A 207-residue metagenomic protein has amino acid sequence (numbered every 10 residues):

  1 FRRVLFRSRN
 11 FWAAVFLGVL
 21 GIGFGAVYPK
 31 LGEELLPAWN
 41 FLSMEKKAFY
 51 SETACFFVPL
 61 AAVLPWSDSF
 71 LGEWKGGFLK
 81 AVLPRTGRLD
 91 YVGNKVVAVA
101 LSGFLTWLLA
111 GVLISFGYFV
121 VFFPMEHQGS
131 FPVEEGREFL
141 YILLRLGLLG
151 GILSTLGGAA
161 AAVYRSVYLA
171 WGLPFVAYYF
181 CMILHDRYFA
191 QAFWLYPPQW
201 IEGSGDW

Functional and structural regions predicted by a protein language model:
V4-L5: Short, small-residue-biased leader/transition segments that mark boundaries at the very start of proteins
R9-N10, G87-L89, S166-W171: Membrane-helix interface segments
A14-G21, V167-C181, L195-Q199: Central hydrophobic cores of alpha-helical transmembrane segments in multi-pass integral membrane proteins
V19-D68, G93-V163, W200-W207: Secretory targeting signals
S67-L101: Helix-loop-helix units of permease transmembrane domains in multi-pass membrane transporters, especially ABC
S69, E73-W74, G103-W107, I183 (+1 more regions): Transmembrane alpha-helices and adjacent helix-loop boundaries
G147-I183, R187: Functionally important transmembrane alpha-helices
D186-W207: Extracellular/periplasmic helix-loop-helix junctions in multi-pass membrane proteins
